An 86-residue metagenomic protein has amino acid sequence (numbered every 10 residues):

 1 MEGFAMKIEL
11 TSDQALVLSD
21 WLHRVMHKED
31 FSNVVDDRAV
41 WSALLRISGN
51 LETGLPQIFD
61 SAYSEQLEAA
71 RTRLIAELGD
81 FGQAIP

Functional and structural regions predicted by a protein language model:
M1-S12, L16-P86: Positively charged, low-complexity terminal tracts and the immediately adjacent first secondary-structure elements
